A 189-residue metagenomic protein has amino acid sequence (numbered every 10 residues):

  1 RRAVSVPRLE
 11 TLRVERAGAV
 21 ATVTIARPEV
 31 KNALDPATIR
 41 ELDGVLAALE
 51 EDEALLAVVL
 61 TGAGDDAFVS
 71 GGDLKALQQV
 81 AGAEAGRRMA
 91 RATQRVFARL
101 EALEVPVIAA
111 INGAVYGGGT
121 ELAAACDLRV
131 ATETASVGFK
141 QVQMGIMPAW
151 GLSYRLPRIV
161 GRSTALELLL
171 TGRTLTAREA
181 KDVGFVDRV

Functional and structural regions predicted by a protein language model:
R1-T61, A98: Conserved CoA-thioester-binding segment of acyl-CoA-metabolizing enzymes
V6-L9, D52, G71, L103-E104 (+1 more regions): Acidic-histidine catalytic/liganding microenvironments
V23, L60, D73, L122-A124 (+1 more regions): Hydrophobic/aromatic residues within transmembrane alpha-helices of multi-pass small-molecule transporters
P28-E29, D66, K75, Y154 (+1 more regions): Glycine-centered loop/turn positions within well-structured domains that cap or flank conserved ligand/cofactor-binding
T38-E41, M89-A92, L122: Hydrophobic alpha-helical membrane-association signature
L42-V45, T93, L175: Short, well-ordered amphipathic alpha-helical segments that serve as non-catalytic structural scaffolds within diverse
G62-V96, V115: Glycine- (often His-adjacent) and acidic-residue-rich active-site loop that binds/positions the CoA thioester
R99-V189: Crotonase-fold acyl-CoA enzyme core
